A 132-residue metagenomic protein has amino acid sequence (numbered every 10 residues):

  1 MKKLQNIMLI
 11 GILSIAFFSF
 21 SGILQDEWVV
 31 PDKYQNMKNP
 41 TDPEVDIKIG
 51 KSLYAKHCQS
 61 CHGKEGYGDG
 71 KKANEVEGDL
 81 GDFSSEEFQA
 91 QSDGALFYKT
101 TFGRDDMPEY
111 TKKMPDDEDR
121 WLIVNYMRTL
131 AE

Functional and structural regions predicted by a protein language model:
M1-M8: Bacterial N-terminal signal peptides that target proteins for export
L9-S19: Bacterial N-terminal signal peptides
I23-L53: Electrostatic cytochrome c docking/interface patches
V45, K51, A55-G78, D106-E109 (+1 more regions): Periplasmic/extracellular electron-transfer cofactor-ligation site, primarily the c-type cytochrome heme-c attachment
K48-K56, A90-G94, R104, P115: Sequence context surrounding c-type heme c attachment/ligation sites in exported
N74-G81, K99-L130: Axial heme c-ligation environment in periplasmic c-type cytochrome domains
D79-A90: Short microdomains enriched in Cys/His and/or Lys/Arg
